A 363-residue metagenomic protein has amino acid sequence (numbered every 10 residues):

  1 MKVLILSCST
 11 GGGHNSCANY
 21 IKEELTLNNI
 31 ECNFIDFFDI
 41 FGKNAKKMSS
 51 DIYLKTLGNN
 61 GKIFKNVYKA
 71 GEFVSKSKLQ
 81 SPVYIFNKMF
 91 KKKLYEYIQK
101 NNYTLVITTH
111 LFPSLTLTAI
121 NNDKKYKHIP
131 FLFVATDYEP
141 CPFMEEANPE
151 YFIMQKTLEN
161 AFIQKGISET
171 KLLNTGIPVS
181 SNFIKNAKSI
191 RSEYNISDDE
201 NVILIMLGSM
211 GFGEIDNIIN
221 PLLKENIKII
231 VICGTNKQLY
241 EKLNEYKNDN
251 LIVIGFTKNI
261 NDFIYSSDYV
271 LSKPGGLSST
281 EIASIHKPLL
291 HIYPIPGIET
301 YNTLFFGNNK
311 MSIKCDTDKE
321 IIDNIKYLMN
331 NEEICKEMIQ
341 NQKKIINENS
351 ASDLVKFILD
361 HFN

Functional and structural regions predicted by a protein language model:
Y20-Y95: Conserved N-terminal ligand/cofactor-binding loop architecture of enzyme catalytic domains
K124-I184: Active-site-proximal region of nucleotide-activated glycan assembly enzymes, centered on histidine/acidic-rich loops
I184-I196: A short helix/loop element that forms part of the nucleotide-sugar donor recognition site in Leloir-type
I196-S266: Donor-nucleotide binding loops and adjacent catalytic segments primarily of GT-B fold Leloir glycosyltransferases
Y265-G275: Acidic donor-binding loop of glycosyltransferase active sites
N308-I334: C-terminal "capping" alpha-helix adjacent to the active site of nucleotide-linked donor transferases in cell-envelope
Y327, I334-E348: A short, well-ordered alpha-helix in the C-terminal region of glycosyltransferases
N347-N363: C-terminal alpha-helical cap of glycosyltransferases
